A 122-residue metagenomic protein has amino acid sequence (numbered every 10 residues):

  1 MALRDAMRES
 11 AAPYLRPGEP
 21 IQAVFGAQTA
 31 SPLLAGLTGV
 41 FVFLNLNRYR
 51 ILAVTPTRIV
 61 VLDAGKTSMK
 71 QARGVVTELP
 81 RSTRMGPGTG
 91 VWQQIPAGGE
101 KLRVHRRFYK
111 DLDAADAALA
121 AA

Functional and structural regions predicted by a protein language model:
M1-I51: Anionic N-terminal interaction surfaces
Y14-R16, G88, A97: A generic structural signal for short, non-catalytic loop/turn and secondary-structure boundary residues
G18, V24, S82, H105-R107: Surface-exposed loop/turn and secondary-structure junction residues enriched for glycine/proline
Q22, Q28, Q71, Q93-Q94: Residue-identity detector for glutamine
A27, G65, F108: A broadly conserved detector of short glycine/acidic/proline-rich loop/turn motifs that flank catalytic sites and bind
L33-G90, K101: Phosphoinositide-binding peripheral membrane targeting modules
P87-V91, I95, A118-A122: Short, surface-exposed secondary-structure junctions/capping segments
Q94-A117: Canonical phosphoinositide-binding patch of PH/PH-like domains
